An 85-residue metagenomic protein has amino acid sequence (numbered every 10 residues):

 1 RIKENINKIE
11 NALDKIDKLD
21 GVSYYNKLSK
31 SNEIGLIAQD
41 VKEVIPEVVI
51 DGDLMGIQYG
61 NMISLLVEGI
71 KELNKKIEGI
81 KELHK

Functional and structural regions predicted by a protein language model:
R1-G60, K76-H84: C-terminal intramolecular chaperone/autoprocessing and neck/assembly modules of extracellular spikes and adhesins
L66-K71, K76: Extended amphipathic alpha-helical segments enriched in small hydrophobics
